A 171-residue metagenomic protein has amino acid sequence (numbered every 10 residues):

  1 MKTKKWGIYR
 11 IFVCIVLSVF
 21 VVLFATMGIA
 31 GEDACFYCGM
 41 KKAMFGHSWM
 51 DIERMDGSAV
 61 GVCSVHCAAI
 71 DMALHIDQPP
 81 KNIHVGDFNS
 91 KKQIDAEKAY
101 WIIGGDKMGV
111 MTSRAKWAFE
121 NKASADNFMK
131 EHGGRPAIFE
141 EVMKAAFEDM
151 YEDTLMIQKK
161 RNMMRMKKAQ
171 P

Functional and structural regions predicted by a protein language model:
M1-Y9: N-terminal secretory signal peptides that target proteins for export/translocation
T3-K4, C14, G104-D106: A short alpha-helix capping/helix-coil boundary motif
F12-F24: Bacterial N-terminal signal peptides
F24-P171: Intrinsically disordered, low-complexity terminal tails/loops enriched in metal-binding residues
